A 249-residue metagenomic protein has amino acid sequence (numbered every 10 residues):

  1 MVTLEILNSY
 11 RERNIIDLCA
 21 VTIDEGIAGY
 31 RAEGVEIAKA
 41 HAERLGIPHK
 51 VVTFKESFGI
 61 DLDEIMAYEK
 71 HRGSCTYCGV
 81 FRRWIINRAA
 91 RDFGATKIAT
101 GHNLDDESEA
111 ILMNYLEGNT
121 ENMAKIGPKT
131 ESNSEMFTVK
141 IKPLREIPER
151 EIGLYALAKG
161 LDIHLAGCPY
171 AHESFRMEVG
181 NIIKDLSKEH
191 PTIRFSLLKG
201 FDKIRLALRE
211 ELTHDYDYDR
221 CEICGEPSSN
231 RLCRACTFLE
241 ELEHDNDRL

Functional and structural regions predicted by a protein language model:
M1-A124, N133, E146-K159, C233: ATP-dependent adenylation/nucleotidyltransferase module used to activate substrates
H49, G225-S229, E240: Cys/His-rich microdomains that often coordinate metals
E64-E69, E178-I182, P227: Short, surface-exposed amphipathic charged segments that create phosphate/polyanion-binding patches used for binding
Y68, H214-D217, E226-S229: Residue-level signal for mature regions of secreted extracellular proteins and peptides
D105-K188, I193-S196: Catalytic subdomain that performs nucleotidyl-dependent activation
E189-E222: Short, charged low-complexity linear segments at domain edges
Y218-C224, C233-C236: Short cysteine-rich clusters marking metal-coordination/redox-active sites
C236-D247: Short Cys/His-rich micro-motifs in 6-15 aa windows
